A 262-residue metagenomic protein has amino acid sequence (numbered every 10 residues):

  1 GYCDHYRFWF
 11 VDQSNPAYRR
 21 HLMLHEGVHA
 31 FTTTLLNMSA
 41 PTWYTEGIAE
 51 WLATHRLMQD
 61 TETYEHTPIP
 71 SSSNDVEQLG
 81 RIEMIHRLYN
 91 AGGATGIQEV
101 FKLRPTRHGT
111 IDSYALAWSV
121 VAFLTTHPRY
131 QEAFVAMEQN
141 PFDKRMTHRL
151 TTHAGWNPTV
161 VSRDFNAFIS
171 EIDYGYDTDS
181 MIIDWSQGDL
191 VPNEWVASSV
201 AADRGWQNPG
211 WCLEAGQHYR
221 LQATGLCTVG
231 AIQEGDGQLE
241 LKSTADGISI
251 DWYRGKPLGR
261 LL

Functional and structural regions predicted by a protein language model:
G1-H5, Y18, L36-D177: Acidic/His/Gly-enriched intrinsically disordered linker/tail segments that often contain short helix/coil "MoRF-like"
G1-R20, L24-T34: Active-site scaffold of zinc-dependent metalloenzymes
G1-V11, I85, L124, V200 (+2 more regions): Generic preference for hydrophobic/aromatic residues in regular secondary structure cores
Y6-W9, W43, W51, W118 (+6 more regions): A residue-identity detector for tryptophan
Q13-P16, H86-R87, I183-G188: Generic detector of short, locally flexible boundary/turn motifs and exposed helical patches
G27, T54-H55, L226: Solvent-exposed coil/turn segments that connect beta secondary-structure elements in extracytoplasmic/periplasmic
T33-L36, G205-Q207: Short alpha-helical segments and helix-capping/turn motifs at coil-helix boundaries
Y174-L262: Gly-Asp-aromatic-enriched flexible segments
